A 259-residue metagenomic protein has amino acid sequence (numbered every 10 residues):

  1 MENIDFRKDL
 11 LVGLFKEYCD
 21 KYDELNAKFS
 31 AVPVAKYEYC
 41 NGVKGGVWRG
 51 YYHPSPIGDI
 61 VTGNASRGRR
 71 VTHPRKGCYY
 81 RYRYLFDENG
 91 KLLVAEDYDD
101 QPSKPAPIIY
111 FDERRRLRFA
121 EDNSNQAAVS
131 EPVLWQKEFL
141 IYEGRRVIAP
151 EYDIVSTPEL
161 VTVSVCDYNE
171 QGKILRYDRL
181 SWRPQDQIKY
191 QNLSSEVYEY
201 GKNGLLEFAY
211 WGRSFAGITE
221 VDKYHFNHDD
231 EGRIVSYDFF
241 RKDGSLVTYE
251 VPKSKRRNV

Functional and structural regions predicted by a protein language model:
M1-V259: Buried hydrophobic residues that stabilize the cores of well-folded domains
